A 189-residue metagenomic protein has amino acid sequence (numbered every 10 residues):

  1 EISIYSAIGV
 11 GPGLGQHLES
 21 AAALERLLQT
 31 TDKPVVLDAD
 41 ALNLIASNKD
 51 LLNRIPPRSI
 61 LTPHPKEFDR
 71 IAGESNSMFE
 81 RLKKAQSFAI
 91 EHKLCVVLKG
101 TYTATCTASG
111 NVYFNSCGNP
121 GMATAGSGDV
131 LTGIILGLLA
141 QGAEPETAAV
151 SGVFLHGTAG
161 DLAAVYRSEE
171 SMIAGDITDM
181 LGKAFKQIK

Functional and structural regions predicted by a protein language model:
E1-C117: Glycine-rich phosphate/dinucleotide-binding loop and adjoining beta-alpha-beta core of small-molecule
A39, A148-V165: Short, conserved aromatic-histidine micro-motifs
L51, G110, G142-A143, R167 (+1 more regions): N-terminal loops that bind phosphate or other acidic moieties and the adjacent beta-alpha structural core
R70, T124-L155: Short, small-residue alpha-helix embedded
S75-R81, G142-T147, S168-M172: Short, charged, surface-exposed loops that flank catalytic or proteolytic processing sites
K83, Y113, T132-G133, E146 (+1 more regions): Feature representing long, continuous alpha-helical segments
F114-G126: Short pre-catalytic strand/loop immediately N-terminal to key active-site residues, enriched for Gly-Thr
T158-K189: Charged C-terminal helix
